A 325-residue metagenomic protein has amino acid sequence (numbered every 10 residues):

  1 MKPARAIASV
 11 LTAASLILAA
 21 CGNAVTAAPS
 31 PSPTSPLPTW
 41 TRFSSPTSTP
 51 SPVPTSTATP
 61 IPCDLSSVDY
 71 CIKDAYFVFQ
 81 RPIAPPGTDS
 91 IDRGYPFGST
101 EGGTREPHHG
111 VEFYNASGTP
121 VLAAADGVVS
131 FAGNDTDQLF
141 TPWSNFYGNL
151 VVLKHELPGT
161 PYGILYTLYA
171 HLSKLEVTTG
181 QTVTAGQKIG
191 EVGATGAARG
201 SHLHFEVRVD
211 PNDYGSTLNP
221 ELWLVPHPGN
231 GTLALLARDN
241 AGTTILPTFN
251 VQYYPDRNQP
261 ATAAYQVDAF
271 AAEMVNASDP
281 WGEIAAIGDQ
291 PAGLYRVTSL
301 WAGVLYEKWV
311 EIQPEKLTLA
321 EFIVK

Functional and structural regions predicted by a protein language model:
M1-L11: Bacterial N-terminal signal peptides that target proteins for export
I17-A20: C-terminal motif of bacterial Sec signal peptides marking the signal peptidase cleavage site
G22-A24: Bacterial signal peptide processing site
P29-P60: Extracellular mucin-like PTS domains
P52-L150, K154-G159, A185, A194 (+6 more regions): Surface-exposed, glycine-biased beta-strand/turn segments
E106, T119, G196-R199, H204 (+2 more regions): Beta-strand-rich domain onsets/edges
Y169, A286-G288: Hydrophobic core positions of the immunoglobulin-like beta-sandwich fold
